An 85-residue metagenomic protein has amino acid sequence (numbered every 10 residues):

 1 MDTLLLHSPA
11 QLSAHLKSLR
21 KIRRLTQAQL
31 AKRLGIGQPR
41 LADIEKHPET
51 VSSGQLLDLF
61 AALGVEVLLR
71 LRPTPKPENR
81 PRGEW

Functional and structural regions predicted by a protein language model:
M1-I22: A short, Lys/Arg-rich alpha-helix, primarily the initiator
H15, T26, S52-Q55: Residues that mark the N-terminal boundary/hinge immediately upstream of a DNA-recognition element
K21, K32, A61: Short polybasic/polar patches that bind polyanions
R24-A42: Short alpha-helical DNA-recognition segment
G54-R70: DNA major-groove recognition helix of helix-turn-helix/homeodomain DNA-binding modules
L68-W85: Short, charged recognition helix plus adjacent turn of helix-turn-helix-like nucleic-acid-binding domains
